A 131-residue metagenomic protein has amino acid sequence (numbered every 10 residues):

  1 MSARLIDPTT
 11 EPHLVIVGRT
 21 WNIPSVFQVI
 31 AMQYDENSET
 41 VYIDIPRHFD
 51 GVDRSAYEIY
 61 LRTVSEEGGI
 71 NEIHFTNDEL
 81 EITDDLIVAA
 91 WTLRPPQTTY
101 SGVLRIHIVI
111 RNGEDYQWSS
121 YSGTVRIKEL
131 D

Functional and structural regions predicted by a protein language model:
M1-L130: N-terminal assembly/attachment segments of tailed bacteriophage virion structural proteins
